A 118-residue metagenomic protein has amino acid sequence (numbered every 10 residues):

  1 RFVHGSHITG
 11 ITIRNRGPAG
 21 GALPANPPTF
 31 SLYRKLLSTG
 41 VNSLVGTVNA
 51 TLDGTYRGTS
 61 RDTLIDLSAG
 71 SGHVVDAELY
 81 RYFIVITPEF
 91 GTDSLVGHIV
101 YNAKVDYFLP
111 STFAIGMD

Functional and structural regions predicted by a protein language model:
R1-G5: Short beta-strands within extracellular/lumenal beta-sheet-rich domains
S6-A19: A short beta-strand element within beta-rich, extracytoplasmic domains of secreted/secretory-pathway proteins
I11, R34-L36, Y107: Residue-level signal for short segments within beta-strands and strand-turn junctions of well-structured beta-sheet
N15-G17, I86-P88, Y107: Short beta-strand segments enriched in hydrophobic/aromatic residues within well-folded beta-rich domains
A22-S38: Short, surface-exposed beta-strand/strand-loop-strand elements in extracellular ectodomains
V41-S71: Extracellular carbohydrate recognition and processing domains and analogous Trp-centered ligand-binding platforms
G70-D93: Noncatalytic modules at the cell exterior or secretory-pathway interfaces, chiefly beta-strand-rich lectin/adhesion
E89-D118: Exposed low-complexity, polar/acidic, P/S/T/G-rich flexible segments that act as propeptides, protease-susceptible
